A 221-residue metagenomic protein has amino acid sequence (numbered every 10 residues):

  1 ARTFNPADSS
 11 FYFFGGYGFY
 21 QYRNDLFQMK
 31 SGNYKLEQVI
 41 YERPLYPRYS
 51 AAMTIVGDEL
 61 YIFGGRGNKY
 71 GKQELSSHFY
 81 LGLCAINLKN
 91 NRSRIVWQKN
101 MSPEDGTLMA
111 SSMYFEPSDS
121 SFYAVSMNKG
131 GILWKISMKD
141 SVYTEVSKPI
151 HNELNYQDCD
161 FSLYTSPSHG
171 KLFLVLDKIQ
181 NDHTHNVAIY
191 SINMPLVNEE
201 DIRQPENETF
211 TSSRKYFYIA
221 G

Functional and structural regions predicted by a protein language model:
A1-F14, F19, L26-Q28, I40-F63 (+7 more regions): Conserved short beta-strand element of beta-propeller blades
Y17-Q21, G67-G71, N128-G131, K178-H183: Short glycine/acidic-enriched loop and turn motifs that connect beta-strands
R23-K35, M53, L75-R92, G130-V142 (+1 more regions): Beta-propeller blade signature
N33, R43, N90, N100-S102 (+2 more regions): Residue-level detector of flexible, active-site-proximal loop/helix-junction positions within diverse enzyme catalytic
Y46-P47, R94-S111, K139-S168, R203-Y218: Conserved blade-ending motifs and adjacent loop-strand segments that build the rim/top face of beta-propeller domains
Y114, S121-Y143, S147-H151: Active-site/pore-lining binding-face segments in mid-to-C-terminal subdomains
K171-F173, Q180-H185: N-terminal topogenic membrane-targeting module
